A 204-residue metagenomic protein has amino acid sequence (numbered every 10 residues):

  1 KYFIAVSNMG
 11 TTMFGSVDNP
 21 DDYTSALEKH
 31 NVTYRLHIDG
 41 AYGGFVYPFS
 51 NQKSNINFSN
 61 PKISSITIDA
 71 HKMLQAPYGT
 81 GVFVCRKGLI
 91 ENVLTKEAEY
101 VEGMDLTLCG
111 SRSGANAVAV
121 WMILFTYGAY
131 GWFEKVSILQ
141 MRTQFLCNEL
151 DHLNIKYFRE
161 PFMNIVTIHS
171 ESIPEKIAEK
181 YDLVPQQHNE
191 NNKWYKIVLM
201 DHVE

Functional and structural regions predicted by a protein language model:
K1-L36: Active-site phosphate-binding strand-loop segment of PLP-dependent enzymes
Y2-I4, T33-R35, S64-S65, V82 (+3 more regions): Beta-sheet entry/capping signal
S7-T12, F49-Q52, I56-N154, F158-E160: Active-site C-terminal subdomain of aminotransferase-like
M9-T11, Y42, A70-K72, S170-S172 (+1 more regions): Short, flexible loop/turn elements at secondary-structure junctions
V17-N31, G43-S65: Active-site pre-lysine segment of PLP-dependent enzymes
A26, F145, E149-L153, K176-L183: Generic non-transmembrane alpha-helical segments
D39: Glycine-centered flexible beta-alpha turn that most often forms the glycine-rich phosphate-binding loop
V166-E204: Conserved PLP-binding active-site segment of the aspartate aminotransferase-like
